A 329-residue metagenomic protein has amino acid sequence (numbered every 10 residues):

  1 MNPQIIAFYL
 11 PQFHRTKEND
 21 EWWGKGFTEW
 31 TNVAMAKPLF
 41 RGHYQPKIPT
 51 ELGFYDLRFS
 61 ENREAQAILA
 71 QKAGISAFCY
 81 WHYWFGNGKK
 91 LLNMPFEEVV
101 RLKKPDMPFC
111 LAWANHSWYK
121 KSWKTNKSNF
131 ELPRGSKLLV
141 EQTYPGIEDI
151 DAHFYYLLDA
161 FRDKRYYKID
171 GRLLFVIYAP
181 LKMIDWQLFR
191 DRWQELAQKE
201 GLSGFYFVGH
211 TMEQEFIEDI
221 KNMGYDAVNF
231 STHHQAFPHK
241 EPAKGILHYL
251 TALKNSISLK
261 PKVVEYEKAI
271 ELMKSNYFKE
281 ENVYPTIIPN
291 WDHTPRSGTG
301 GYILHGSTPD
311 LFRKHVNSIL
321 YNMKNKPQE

Functional and structural regions predicted by a protein language model:
M1-E329: Glycan-processing catalytic domains of CAZymes
